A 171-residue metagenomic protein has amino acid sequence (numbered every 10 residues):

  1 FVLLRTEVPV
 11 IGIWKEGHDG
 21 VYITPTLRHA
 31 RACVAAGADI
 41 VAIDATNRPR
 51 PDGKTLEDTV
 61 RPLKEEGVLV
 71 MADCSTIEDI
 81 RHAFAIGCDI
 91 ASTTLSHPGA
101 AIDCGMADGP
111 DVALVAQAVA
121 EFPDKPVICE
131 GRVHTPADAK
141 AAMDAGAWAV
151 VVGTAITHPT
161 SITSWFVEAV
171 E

Functional and structural regions predicted by a protein language model:
F1-V8, G20-R28, A45-L63, T76-H82 (+3 more regions): Active-site-adjacent beta->alpha loops and helix N-cap segments on the catalytic face of soluble alpha/beta enzymes
L4-E7, A32-A35, D39, E65-V68 (+5 more regions): Generic secondary-structure signature for well-ordered alpha-helical cores
R5-D19, P62-D73, E121-E130: Short beta-strand/loop segments at the ligand-binding rim of alpha/beta enzyme cores
G12, C88-A91, P98, A118 (+1 more regions): Functionally constrained cores in energy, signaling, and assembly domains
W14, A36-R50, I90-D103, A145-F166: Glycine-rich phosphate-binding active-site loops on the catalytic face of alpha/beta enzymes
D19-C33, S75-G87, P123-D124, C129 (+1 more regions): Catalytic cores of alpha/beta
P62-A72, R81-S92: Compact, aliphatic and Gly/Pro-tolerant "microcore" segments centered on a short helix or tight beta-hairpin and their
